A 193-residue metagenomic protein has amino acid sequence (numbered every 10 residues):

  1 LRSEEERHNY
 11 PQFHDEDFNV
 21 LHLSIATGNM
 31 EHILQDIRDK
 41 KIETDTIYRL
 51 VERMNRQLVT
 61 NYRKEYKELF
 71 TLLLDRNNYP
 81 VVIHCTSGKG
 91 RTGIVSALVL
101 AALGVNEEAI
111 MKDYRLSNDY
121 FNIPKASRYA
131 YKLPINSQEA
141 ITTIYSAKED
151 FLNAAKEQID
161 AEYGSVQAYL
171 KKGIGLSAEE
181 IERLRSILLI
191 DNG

Functional and structural regions predicted by a protein language model:
L1-V82, V95-G193: Cys-dependent protein tyrosine phosphatase-like superfamily
S87, R91-T92: Ser/Thr-glycine-rich phosphate-binding loops at phosphate-binding pockets of nucleotides, nucleotide cofactors
